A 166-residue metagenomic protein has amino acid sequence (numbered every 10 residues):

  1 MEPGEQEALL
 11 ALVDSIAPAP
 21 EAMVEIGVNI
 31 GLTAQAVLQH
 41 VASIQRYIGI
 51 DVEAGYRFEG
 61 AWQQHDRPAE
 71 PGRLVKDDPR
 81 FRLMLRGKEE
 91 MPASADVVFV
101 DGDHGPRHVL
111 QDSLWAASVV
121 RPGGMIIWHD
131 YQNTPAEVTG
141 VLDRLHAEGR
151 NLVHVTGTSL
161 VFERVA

Functional and structural regions predicted by a protein language model:
P3-A166: S-adenosylmethionine/decaboxylated-SAM
